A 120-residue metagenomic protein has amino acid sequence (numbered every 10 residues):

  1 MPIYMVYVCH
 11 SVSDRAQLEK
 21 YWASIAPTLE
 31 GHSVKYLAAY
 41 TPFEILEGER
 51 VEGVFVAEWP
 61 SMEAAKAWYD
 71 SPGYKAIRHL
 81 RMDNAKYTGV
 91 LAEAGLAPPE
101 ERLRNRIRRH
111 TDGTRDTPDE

Functional and structural regions predicted by a protein language model:
M1-G53, P60-D70, E93-E120: Short S/T/G/P-rich N-terminal loop/turn motif that feeds into the first structured element of a domain
I77-V90: C-terminal structural segments of small proteins and small subunits
